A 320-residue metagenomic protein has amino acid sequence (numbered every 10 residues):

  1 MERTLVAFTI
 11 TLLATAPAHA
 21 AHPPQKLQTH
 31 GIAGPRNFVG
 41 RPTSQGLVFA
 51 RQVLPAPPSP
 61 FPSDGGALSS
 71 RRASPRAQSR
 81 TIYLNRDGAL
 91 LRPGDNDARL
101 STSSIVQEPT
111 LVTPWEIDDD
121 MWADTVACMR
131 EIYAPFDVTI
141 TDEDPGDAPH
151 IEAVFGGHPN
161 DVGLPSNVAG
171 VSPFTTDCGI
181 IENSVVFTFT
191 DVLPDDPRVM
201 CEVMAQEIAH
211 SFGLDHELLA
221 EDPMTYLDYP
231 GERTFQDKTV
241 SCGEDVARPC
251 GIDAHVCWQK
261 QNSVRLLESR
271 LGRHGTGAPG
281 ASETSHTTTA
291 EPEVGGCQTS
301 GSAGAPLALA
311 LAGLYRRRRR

Functional and structural regions predicted by a protein language model:
M1-T4, R316-R320: Positively charged n-region of N-terminal signal peptides that target proteins for export
L5-T9, G301, A305-P306: Sec-dependent signal peptide hydrophobic core
V6-T15, A310-A312: Bacterial N-terminal signal peptides
T9, A16-A18, F155, E283 (+1 more regions): Short stretches within intrinsically disordered, low-complexity N-terminal or propeptide regions
A20-E116, G251, W258: Primarily auto-inhibitory N-terminal propeptides
A21-H22, T81, G94, L100 (+1 more regions): Replace "(M1/M4/M9/M12/WLM)" with "(e.g., M1/M4/M8/M9/M12/M26/WLM)" and add "not limited to" to clarify scope
L54, A67-S70, S74-T81, D87-A89 (+2 more regions): Metzincin-family zinc-dependent endopeptidase catalytic domain
S302-R319: A cross-kingdom C-terminal cell-surface attachment/processing module
